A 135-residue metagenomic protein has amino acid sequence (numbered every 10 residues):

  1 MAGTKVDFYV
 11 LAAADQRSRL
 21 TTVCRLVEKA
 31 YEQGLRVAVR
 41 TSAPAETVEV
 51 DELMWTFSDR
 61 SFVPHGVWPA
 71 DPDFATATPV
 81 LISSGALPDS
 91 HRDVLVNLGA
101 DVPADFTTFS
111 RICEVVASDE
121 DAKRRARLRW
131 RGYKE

Functional and structural regions predicted by a protein language model:
M1-T47: Long, hydrophobic N-terminal alpha-helical segment
L20-T21, D51, K123-R127: Conserved strand-to-helix beginnings and helix N-cap segments that scaffold or border functional pockets
R25-L26, M54-S58, I112-C113, R129-G132: Short, solvent-exposed amphipathic alpha-helical segments in soluble enzyme and RNA/protein-processing domains
T41-P44, N97-A100, A117-S118: Structural motif
T47-V48, D89, D105-F106, K123-R124: Switch/connector loops and helix/strand junctions flanking conserved nucleotide-binding motifs in nucleotide-processing
D51-R92: Helix-adjacent hinge/juxtasegments
T78-V102, F106-E114: Active-site-adjacent structural patch at catalytic or cofactor/ligand-binding sites
S110-E135: Glycine-rich, aromatic-bearing surface loops/beta-hairpins
